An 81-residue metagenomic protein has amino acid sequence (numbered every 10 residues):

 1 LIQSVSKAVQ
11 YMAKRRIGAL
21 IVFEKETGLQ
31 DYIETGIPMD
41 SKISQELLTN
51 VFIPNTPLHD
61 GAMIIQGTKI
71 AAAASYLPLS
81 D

Functional and structural regions predicted by a protein language model:
L1-D81: Divalent-cation
